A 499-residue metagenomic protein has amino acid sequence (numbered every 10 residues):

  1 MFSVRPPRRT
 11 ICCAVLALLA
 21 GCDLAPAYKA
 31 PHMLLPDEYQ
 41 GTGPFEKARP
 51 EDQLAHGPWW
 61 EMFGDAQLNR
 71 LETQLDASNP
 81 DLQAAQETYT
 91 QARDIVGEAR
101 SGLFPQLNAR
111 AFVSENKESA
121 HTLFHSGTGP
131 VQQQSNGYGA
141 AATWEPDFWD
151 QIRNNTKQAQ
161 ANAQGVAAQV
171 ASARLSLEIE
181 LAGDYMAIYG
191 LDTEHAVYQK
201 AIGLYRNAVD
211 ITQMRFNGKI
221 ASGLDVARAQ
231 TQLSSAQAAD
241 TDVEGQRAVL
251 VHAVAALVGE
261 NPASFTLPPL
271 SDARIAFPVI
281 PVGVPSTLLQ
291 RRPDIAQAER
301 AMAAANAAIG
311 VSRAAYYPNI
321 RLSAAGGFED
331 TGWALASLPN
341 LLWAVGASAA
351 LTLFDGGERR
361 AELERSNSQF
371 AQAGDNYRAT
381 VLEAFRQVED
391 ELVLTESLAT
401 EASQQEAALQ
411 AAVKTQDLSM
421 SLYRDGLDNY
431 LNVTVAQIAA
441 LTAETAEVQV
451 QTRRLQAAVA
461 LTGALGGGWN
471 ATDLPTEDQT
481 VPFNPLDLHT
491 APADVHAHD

Functional and structural regions predicted by a protein language model:
F2-C12: Bacterial N-terminal signal peptides that target proteins for export
L19-G21: C-terminal motif of bacterial Sec signal peptides marking the signal peptidase cleavage site
D23-V96, A273-A303, T352-L353, R378-V381 (+3 more regions): Bacterial Sec-pathway N-terminal export signals of envelope proteins
K47-P50, L54-M62, V113-A141, S264-P281 (+3 more regions): Small/polar, glycine/serine/threonine/aspartate-rich low-complexity segments that form flexible
L68-R70, Q91, S135-G137, G183 (+3 more regions): Transmembrane beta-barrel architecture of outer-membrane proteins
E72, G137-A141, Y185, P285 (+2 more regions): Membrane-embedded beta-strand positions in outer-membrane beta-barrel channels/transporters
Q83-A84, R100, P146-R174, L224 (+7 more regions): Sec/SRP-type N-terminal targeting helices
I152, A168-V284, L394, A408 (+4 more regions): Periplasmic alpha-helical coiled-coil/stalk elements that build and connect Gram-negative outer-membrane
